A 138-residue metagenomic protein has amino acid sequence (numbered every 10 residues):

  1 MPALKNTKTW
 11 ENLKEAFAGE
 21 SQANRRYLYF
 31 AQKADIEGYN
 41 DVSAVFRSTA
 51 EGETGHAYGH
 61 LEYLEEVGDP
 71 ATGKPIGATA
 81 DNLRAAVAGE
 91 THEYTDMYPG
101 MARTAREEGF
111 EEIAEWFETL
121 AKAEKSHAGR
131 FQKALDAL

Functional and structural regions predicted by a protein language model:
M1-L138: Non-heme di-metal
